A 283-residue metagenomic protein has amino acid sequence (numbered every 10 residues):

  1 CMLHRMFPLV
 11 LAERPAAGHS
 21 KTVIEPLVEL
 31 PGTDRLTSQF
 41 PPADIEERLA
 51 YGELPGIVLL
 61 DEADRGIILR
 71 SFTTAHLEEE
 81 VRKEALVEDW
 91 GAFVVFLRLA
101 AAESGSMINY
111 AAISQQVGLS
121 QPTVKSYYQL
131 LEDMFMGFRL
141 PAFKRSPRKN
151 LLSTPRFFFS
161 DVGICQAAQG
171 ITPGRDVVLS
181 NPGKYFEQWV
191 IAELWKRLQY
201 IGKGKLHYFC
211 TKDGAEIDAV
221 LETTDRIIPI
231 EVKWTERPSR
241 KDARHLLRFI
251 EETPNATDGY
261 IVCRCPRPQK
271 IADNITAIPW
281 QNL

Functional and structural regions predicted by a protein language model:
C1-A102, S106: Interdomain motor-coupling "hinge/lid" segment immediately C-terminal to the ATP-binding subdomain of NTP-driven enzymes
C1-R5, Y208, G259-I261, A277: Conserved beta-strand scaffold positions in the cores of enzyme catalytic domains, especially in NTP/NDP-utilizing
A12-A16, Q166-A167, S239-R240, P268-A272: Switch/connector loops and helix/strand junctions flanking conserved nucleotide-binding motifs in nucleotide-processing
V58-I227: Accessory nucleic acid-recognition modules appended to NTPase machines
C210, K233, V262-C263: Short beta-strand/turn micro-motifs composed of small residues that flank or help shape donor/cofactor-binding pockets
E222, I228-R237: Active-site ExK catalytic segment of metal-dependent nucleases
I227, R240-N255, G259: Short, charged, amphipathic alpha-helix that recurs within catalytic cores of restriction-modification and other
C265-L283: Domain-level recognition of nuclease-like catalytic cores that cleave nucleotide substrates
